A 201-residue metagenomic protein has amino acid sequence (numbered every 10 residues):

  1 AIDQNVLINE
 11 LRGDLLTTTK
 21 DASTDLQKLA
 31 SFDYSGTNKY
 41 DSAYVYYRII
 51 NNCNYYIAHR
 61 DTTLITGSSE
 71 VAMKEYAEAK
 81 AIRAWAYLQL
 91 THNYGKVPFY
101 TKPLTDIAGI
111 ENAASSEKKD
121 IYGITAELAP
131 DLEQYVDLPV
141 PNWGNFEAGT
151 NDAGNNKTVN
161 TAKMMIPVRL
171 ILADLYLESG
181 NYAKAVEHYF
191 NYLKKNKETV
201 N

Functional and structural regions predicted by a protein language model:
A1-A22, L132-G149, G154, V159-N201: An aromatic- and glycine-enriched ligand-binding surface/loop that stacks and positions planar moieties
D21-Y94, K118-G123, L132-P139: Conserved, well-structured interaction surfaces
F32, D106-I107, G149-A153: Flexible, solvent-exposed coil segments and beta strand-coil junctions, predominantly the extracellular/periplasmic
E70-A77, S115-I121, T150-P167: Glycine-rich, flexible loop segments associated with nucleotide phosphate handling
A72, G95-Y122: Short coil/linker segments at helix-helix boundaries
Q89, N93-K96, K102, L138 (+2 more regions): Alpha-solenoid helical repeat scaffolds
